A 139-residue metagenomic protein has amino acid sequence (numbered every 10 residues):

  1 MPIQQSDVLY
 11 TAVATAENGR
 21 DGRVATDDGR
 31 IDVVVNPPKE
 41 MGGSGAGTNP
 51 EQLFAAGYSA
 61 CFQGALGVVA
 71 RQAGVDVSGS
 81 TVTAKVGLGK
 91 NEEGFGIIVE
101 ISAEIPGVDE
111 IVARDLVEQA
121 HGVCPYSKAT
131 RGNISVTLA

Functional and structural regions predicted by a protein language model:
M1-A56, Q63-A139: Extended beta-strand/beta-hairpin segments
